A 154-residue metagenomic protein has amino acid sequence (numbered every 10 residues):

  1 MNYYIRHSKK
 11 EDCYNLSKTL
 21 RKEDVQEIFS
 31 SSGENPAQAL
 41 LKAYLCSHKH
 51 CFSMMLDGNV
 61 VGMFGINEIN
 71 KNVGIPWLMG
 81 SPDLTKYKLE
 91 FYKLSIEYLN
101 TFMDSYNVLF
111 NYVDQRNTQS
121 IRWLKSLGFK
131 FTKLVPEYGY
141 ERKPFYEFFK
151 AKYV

Functional and structural regions predicted by a protein language model:
N2-K18: A short beta-loop-alpha structural element at the N-terminal edge of CoA-dependent acyl/N-acetyltransferase catalytic
S30-H50, N100: Active-site rim helix/loop that mediates acceptor-substrate recognition in acyltransferases
K49-F64: Conserved beta-hairpin
F64-N72, V135: A conserved beta-strand-loop-helix scaffold within acyl/acetyltransferase catalytic domains
N72-T85, E90, Y146: Conserved acetyl-CoA binding element of GNAT-fold acetyltransferases
Y87-T101, R122, S126: Conserved acetyl-CoA-binding loop-helix of GNAT-fold acetyltransferases
L109-K125, K130, E137-Y140: Conserved beta-strand-loop-alpha-helix junction that forms the acyl-donor binding cleft
E137-V154: C-terminal "cap" of GNAT-fold acetyltransferases
